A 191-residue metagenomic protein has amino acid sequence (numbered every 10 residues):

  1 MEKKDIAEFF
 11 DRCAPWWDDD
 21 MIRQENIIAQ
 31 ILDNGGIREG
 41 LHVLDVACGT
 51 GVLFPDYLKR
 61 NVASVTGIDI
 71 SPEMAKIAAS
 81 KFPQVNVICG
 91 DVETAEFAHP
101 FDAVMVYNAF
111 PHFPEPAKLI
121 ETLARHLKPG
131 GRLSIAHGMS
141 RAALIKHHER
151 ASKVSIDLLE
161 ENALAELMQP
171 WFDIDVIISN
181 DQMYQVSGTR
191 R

Functional and structural regions predicted by a protein language model:
M1-G36, V52, R141-A143, H147-A151: Conserved class I S-adenosyl-L-methionine
L44, T50-T94: Class I SAM-dependent methyltransferase SAM/SAH-binding core
M105: A conserved beta-strand element that flanks and buttresses the S-adenosyl-L-methionine
N108-A109, H137: Short catalytic micro-motifs in class I SAM-dependent methyltransferases
K118-P129: A short glycine-rich, Lys/Arg-flanked "PGG" loop and its adjoining helix->strand segment in the class I
G131-G138: Conserved beta-strand signature within the Rossmann-like core of class I S-adenosyl-L-methionine
S155-W171: Short alpha-helix
W171-D173, I178-R191: Core SAM-dependent methyltransferase catalytic element
